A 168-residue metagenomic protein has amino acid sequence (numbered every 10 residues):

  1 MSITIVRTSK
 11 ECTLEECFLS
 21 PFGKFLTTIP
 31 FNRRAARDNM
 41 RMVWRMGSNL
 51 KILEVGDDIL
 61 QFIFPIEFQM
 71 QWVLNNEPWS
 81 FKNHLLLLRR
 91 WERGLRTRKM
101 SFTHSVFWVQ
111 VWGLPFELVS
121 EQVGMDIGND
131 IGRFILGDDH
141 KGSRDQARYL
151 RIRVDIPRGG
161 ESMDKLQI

Functional and structural regions predicted by a protein language model:
M1-W108, L114-S120, G137-K141: Nucleic acid-contacting regions in RNA/DNA-associated proteins, especially the beta1-alpha1 entry segment
T13-L14, T27, M125, D164 (+1 more regions): Intrinsically disordered, low-complexity segments enriched in glycine/proline and serine/threonine
I66, G128, V154: Terminal peptide-recognition signature
M100-S105, E121, D126, I131 (+1 more regions): Amphipathic alpha-helical oligomerization segments
Q146-I168: Structured partner-binding subdomains within large eukaryotic complex subunits
